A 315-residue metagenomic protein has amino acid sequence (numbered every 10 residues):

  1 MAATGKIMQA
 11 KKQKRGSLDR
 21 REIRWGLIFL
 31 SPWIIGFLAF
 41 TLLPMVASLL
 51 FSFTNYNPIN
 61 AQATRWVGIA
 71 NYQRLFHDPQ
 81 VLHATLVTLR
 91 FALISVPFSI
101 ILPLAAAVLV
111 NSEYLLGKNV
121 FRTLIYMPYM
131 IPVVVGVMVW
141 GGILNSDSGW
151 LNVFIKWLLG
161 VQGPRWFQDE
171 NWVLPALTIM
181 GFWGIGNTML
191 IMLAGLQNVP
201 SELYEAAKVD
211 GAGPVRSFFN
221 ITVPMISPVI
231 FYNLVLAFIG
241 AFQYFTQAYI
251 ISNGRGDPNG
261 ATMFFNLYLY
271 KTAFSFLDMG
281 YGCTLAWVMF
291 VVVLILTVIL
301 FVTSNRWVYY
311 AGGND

Functional and structural regions predicted by a protein language model:
M1-R20: Short, Lys/Arg-rich, polar N-terminal cytosolic tail immediately upstream of the first transmembrane signal-anchor
R21-D315: A structural signal for multi-pass alpha-helical bundles of membrane permease subunits that mediate small-molecule
